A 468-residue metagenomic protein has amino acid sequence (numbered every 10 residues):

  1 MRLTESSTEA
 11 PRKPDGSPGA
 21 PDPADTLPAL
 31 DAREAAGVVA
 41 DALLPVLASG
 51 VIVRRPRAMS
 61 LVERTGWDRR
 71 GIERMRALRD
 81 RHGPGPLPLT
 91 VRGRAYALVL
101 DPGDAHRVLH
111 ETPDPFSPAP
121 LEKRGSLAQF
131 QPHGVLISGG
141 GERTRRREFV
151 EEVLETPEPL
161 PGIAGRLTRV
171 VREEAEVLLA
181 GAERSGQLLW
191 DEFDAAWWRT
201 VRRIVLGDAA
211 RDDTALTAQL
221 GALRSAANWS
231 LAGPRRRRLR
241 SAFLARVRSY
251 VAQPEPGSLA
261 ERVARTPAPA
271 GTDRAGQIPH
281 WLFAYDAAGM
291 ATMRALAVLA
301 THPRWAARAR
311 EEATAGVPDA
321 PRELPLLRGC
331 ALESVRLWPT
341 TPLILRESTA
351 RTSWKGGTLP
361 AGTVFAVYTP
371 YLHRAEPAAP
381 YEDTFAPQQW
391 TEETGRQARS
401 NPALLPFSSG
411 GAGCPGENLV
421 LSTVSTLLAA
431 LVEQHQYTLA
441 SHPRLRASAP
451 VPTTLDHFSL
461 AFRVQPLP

Functional and structural regions predicted by a protein language model:
R2-L127: N-terminal membrane-proximal hinge/A-helix region immediately C-terminal to the signal-anchor transmembrane segment
D22-P23, E34, V38-E73, P120-Q253 (+1 more regions): Cytochrome P450 catalytic-domain helical core, especially the substrate-recognition surface and oxygen-activation
T65-A77, G83, G316-K355: Conserved cytochrome P450 K-helix E-x-x-R motif and the immediately C-terminal K′/meander segment
R235-A291: Conserved cytochrome P450 catalytic core segment spanning the I/J/K helices
Y285-T314, E417-H435: Cytochrome P450 catalytic-core helices
V367-R396, F407: Conserved cytochrome P450 K-helix/beta-meander segment immediately N-terminal to the heme-binding cysteine loop
T391-H457: Cytochrome P450 heme-thiolate "Cys pocket" and heme-binding signature region
